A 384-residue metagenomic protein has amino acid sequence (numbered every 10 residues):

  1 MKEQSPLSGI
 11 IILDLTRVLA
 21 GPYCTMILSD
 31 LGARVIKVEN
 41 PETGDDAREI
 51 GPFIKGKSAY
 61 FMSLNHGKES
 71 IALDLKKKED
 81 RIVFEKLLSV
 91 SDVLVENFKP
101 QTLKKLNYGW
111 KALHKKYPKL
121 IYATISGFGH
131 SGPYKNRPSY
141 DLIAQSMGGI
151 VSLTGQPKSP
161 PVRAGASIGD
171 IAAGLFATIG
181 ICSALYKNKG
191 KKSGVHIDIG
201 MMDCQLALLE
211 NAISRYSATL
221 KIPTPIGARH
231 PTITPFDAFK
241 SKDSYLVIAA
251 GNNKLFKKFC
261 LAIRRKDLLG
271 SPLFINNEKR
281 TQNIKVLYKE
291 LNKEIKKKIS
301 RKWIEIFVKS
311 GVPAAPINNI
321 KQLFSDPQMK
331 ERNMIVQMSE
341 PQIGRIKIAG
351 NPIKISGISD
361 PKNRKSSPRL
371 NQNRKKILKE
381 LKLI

Functional and structural regions predicted by a protein language model:
M1-G190, T224, R369, N373-I384: N-terminal helix-loop segment corresponding to the beta1-alpha1 unit of nucleotide/adenylate-binding folds
E3, S339-I384: Flexible, small-/acidic-enriched active-site or ligand-binding loops
E42, F128-G129, M201-L206, I213 (+4 more regions): Glycine-rich beta-alpha junction loops
P161-A172, G194-H196, I226-F236, Y245-V247 (+2 more regions): A short glycine-threonine-serine/GTX helix/turn-capping micro-motif
G174-G194, A207-A218, C260-K266: Oxidoreductase and adenylate-handling cofactor-binding alpha/beta cores
G194-M202, I306: Beta-strand segments within the central parallel beta-sheet cores of soluble alpha/beta enzyme folds
R229-S310, A314: Aromatic-enriched alpha-helical interface/lid elements that frame and gate functional surfaces
V308-M329: Conserved PLP cofactor-binding pocket of PLP-dependent enzymes
